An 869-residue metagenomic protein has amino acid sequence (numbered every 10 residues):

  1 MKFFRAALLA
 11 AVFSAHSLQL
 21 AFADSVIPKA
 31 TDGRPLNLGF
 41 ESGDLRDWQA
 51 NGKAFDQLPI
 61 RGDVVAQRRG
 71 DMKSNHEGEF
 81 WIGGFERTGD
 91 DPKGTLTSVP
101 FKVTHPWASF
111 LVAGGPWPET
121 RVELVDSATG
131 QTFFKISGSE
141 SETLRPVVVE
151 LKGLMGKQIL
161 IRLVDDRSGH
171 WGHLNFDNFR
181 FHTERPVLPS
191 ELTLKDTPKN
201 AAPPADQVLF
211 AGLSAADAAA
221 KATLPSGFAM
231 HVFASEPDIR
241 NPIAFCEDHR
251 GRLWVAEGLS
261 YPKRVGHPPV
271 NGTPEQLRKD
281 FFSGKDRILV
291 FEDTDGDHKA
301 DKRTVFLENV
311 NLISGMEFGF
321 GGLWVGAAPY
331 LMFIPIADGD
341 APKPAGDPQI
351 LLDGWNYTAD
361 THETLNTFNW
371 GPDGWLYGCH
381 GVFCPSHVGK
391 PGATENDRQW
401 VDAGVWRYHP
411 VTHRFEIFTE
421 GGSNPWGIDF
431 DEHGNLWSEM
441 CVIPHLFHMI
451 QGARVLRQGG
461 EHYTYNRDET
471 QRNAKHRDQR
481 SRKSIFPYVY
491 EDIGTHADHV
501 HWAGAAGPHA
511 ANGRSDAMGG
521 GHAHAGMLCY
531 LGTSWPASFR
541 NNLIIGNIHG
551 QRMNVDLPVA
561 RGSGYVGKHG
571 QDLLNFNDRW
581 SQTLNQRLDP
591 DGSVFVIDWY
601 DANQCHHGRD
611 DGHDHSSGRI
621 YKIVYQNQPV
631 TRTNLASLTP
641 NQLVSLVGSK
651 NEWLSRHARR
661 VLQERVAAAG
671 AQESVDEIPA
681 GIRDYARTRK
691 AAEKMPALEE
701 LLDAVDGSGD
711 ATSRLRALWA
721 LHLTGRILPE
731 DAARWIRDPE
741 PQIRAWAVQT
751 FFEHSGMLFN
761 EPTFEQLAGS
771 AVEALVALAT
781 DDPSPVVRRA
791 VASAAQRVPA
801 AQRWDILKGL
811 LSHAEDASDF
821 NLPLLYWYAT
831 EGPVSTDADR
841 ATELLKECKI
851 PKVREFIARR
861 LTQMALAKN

Functional and structural regions predicted by a protein language model:
D44-W81: Extracellular glycan-recognition surfaces and repeat-rich motifs
E79-H105, P118-T120, L144-V147: Short beta-strands within extracellular/lumenal beta-sheet-rich domains
D91, F101-S109, G156-Q158, S538: Extended extracellular/luminal ectodomain segments enriched in beta-structured repeat modules
T104, L111-R121, G169-W171: Extended, low-complexity, turn-rich repeat/linker tracts enriched in Gly/Pro/Ser/Thr and Asp/Glu that occur
V125-I159, V164-W171: Extracellular carbohydrate recognition and processing domains and analogous Trp-centered ligand-binding platforms
R167-T183, P189: Extracellular carbohydrate recognition
L194-S645, W653-R656, R660-E664, A668 (+1 more regions): Beta-propeller domains with acidic blade repeats across secreted/periplasmic ectodomains and cytosolic WD/CNH propellers
D611-G618, K622-N869: Long, ordered, helix-rich scaffold segments
